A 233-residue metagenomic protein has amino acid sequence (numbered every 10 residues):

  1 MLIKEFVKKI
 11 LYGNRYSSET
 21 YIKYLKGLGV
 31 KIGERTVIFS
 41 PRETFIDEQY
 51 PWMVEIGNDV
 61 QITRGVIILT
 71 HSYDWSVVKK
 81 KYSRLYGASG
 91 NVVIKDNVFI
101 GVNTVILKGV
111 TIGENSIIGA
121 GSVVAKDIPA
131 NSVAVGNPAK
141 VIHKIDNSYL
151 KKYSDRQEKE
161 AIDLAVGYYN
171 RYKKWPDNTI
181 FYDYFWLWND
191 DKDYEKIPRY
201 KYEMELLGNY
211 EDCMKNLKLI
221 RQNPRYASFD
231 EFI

Functional and structural regions predicted by a protein language model:
M1-G29, A139-I233: Terminal amphipathic alpha-helical/low-complexity segments used for targeting or macromolecular assembly
Y21-K23, V30, V37-T111, P138 (+1 more regions): Flexible, glycine/small-residue-enriched loop-and-beta-strand segment within the central core of proteins
S83, S132-V133, N147-L150: Short, glycine/charged-enriched secondary-structure capping and boundary segments
V102-I117, S122-K126: Beta-rich strand-turn-strand
I117, V133-A134: Short-chain dehydrogenase/reductase
K126, V135, V141-I142: HATPase_c (GHKL) ATP-binding subdomain of two-component histidine kinases
